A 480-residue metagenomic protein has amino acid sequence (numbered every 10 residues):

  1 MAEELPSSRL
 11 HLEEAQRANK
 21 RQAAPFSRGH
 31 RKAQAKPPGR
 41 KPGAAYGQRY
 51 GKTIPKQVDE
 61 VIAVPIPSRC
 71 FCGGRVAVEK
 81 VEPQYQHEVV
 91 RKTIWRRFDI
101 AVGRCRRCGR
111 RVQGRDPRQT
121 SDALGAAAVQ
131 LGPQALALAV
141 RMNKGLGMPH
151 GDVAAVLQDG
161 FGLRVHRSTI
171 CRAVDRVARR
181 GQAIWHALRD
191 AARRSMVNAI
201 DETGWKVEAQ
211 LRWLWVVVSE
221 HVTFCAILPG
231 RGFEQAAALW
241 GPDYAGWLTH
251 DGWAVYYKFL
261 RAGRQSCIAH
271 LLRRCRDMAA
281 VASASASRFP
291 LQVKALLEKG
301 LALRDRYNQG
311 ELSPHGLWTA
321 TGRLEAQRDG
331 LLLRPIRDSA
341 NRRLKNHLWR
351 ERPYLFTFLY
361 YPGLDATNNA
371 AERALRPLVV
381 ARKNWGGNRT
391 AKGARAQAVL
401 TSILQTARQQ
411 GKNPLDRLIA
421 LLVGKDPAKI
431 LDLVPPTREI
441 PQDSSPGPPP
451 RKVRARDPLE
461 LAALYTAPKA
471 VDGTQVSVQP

Functional and structural regions predicted by a protein language model:
M1, A15, R69-C70, C105 (+12 more regions): Mobile genetic element proteins and their domesticated derivatives, centered on retroelements and DNA transposons
M1-A2, Q86-M196, L404: Short, positively charged, Gly/Tyr-enriched micro-motifs that form contact patches at catalytic or ligand/partner
M1-Q130, I200, H250, P449 (+1 more regions): Short, flexible loop/hinge motifs at secondary-structure junctions
V78-K80, Q113-D116, V207-A209, C225-I227 (+6 more regions): Short helix/loop capping segments that flank catalytic or ligand/cofactor-binding pockets
R141-P149, L211-F224, I268-L271, I403 (+1 more regions): Short conserved beta-strand segments at catalytic cores or DNA/RNA-binding microdomains of nucleic-acid binding
H150, V156, G160-F259, G263: RNase H-like nuclease fold core
W247, G252-A254, L260-A295: Conserved beta-strand -> loop -> alpha-helix junction used to position metal-binding or nucleic-acid-contacting
W253-F259, L291-P480: Acidic/histidine-rich catalytic cores and adjacent linkers of DNA breakage/strand-transfer/modification proteins
